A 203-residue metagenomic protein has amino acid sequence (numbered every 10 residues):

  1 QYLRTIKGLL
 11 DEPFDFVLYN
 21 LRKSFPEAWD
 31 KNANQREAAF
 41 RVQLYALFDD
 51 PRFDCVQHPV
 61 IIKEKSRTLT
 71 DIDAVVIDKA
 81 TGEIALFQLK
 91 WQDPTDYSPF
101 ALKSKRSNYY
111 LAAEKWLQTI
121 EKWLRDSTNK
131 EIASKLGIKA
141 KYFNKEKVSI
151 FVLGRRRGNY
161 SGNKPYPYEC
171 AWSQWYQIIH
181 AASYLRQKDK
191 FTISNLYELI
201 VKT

Functional and structural regions predicted by a protein language model:
Q1-T203: Intrinsically disordered, low-complexity Ser/Thr/Pro/Gly-rich regulatory segments
